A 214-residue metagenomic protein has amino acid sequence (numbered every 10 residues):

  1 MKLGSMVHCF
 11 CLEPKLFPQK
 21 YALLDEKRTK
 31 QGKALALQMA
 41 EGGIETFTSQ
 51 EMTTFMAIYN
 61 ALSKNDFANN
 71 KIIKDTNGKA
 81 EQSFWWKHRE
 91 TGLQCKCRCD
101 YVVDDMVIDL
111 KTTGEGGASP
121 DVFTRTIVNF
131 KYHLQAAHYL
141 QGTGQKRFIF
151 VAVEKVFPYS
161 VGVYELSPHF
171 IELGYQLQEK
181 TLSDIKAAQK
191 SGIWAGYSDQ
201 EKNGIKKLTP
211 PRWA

Functional and structural regions predicted by a protein language model:
M1-R98, S198-D199, N203-K206: Metal-dependent nuclease catalytic cores that hydrolyze phosphodiester bonds in DNA/RNA, characterized by
M6, K131-H138: Short amphipathic alpha-helical face segments that pack within enzyme cores and frequently flank/anchor catalytic
H8, Y101, Q178: A residue-level signal for conserved active-site and pocket-lining positions in enzyme catalytic cores
G42-F47, P120-F130, S167-F170: Short histidine-centered catalytic/ligand-binding loop motif
N69-I73, V103-D109, Q141-R147: Secondary-structure boundary elements
Q82-F84, K111-T112, A152: Short, structured patches in soluble enzyme cores that scaffold and shape functional sites
C97-R125: Conserved catalytic cores of phosphodiester-cleaving nucleases, focusing on short active-site segments
V128, H138-A214: Metal-dependent nuclease catalytic regions and adjoining charged, substrate-binding loops involved in nucleic-acid end
